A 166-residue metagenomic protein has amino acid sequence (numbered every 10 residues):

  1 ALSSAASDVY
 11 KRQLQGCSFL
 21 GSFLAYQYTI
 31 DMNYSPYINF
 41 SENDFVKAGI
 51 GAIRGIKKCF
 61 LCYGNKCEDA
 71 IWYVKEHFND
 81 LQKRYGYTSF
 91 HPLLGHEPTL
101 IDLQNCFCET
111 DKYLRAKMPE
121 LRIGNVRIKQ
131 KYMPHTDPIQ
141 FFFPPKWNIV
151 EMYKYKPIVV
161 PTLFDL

Functional and structural regions predicted by a protein language model:
A1-A6, Y10: Single conserved hydrophobic/aromatic residue that forms the stacking wall/gate of nucleotide- or nucleobase-binding
S7-D8, Y26, I30-L166: C-terminal accessory module of base-excision DNA glycosylases/AP lyases that mediates lesion recognition and DNA
L14-S18: Acyl activation and transfer enzymes in specialized metabolism, enriched for ANL adenylate-forming modules
